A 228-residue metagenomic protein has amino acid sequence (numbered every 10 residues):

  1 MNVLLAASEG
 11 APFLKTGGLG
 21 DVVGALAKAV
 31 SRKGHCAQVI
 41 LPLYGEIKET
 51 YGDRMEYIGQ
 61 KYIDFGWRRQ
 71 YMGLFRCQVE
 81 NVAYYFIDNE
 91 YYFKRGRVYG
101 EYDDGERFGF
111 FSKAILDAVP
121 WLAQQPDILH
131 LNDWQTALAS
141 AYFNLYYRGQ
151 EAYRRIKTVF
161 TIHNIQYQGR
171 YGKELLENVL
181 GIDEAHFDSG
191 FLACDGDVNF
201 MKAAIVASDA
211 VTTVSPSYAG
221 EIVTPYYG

Functional and structural regions predicted by a protein language model:
M1-G228: Catalytic cores of nucleotide-sugar-dependent glycosyltransferases that transfer UDP/GDP/TDP-activated
